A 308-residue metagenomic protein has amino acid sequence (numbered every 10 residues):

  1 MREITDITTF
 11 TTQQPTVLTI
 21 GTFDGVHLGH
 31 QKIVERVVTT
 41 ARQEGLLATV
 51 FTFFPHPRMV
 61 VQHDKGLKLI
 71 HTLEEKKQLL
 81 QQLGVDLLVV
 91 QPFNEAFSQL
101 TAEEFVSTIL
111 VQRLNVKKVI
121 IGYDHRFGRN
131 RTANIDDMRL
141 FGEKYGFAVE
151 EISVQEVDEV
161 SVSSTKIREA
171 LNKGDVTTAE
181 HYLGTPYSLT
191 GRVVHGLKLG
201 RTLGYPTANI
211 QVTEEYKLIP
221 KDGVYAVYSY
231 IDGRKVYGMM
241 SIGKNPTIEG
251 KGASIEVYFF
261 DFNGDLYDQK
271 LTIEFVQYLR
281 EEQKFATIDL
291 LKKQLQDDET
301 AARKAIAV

Functional and structural regions predicted by a protein language model:
T9-T12, E95-S98, E156-V160: A short acidic, often aromatic-flanked loop/helix-cap motif at beta-alpha or helix-coil junctions that lines enzyme
T9-T72: N-terminal catalytic cores of NTP/NDP-binding nucleotidyl/phosphoryl-transfer enzymes
H27, L80, V119, A179 (+2 more regions): Residue-level signal for inorganic ion chemistry
M59-Y123, F127-Y145: N-terminal Rossmann-like or analogous alpha/beta NTP/dinucleotide-binding catalytic cores that position adenine
G142-M239: Glycine-rich, Lys/Arg-enriched anion-binding loops that position phosphate/diphosphate groups for phosphoryl
G196-V308: Phosphate/ribose-recognition catalytic cores of enzymes acting on nucleotide-derived substrates
